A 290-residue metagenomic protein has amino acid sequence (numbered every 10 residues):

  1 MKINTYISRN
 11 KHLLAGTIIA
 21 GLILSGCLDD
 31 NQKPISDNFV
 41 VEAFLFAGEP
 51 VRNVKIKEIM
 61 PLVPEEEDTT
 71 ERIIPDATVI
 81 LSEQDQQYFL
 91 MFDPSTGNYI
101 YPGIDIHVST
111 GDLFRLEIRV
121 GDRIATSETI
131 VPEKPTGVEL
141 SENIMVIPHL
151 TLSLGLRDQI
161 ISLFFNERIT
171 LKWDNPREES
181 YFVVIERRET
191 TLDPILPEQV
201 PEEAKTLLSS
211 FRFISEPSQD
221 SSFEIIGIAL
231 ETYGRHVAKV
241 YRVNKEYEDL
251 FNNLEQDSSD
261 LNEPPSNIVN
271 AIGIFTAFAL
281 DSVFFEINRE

Functional and structural regions predicted by a protein language model:
M1-S25: Sec-dependent bacterial lipoprotein signal peptides
C27-E290: A sequence/structural signal for flexible, mid-protein segments enriched in small/helix-disrupting residues
